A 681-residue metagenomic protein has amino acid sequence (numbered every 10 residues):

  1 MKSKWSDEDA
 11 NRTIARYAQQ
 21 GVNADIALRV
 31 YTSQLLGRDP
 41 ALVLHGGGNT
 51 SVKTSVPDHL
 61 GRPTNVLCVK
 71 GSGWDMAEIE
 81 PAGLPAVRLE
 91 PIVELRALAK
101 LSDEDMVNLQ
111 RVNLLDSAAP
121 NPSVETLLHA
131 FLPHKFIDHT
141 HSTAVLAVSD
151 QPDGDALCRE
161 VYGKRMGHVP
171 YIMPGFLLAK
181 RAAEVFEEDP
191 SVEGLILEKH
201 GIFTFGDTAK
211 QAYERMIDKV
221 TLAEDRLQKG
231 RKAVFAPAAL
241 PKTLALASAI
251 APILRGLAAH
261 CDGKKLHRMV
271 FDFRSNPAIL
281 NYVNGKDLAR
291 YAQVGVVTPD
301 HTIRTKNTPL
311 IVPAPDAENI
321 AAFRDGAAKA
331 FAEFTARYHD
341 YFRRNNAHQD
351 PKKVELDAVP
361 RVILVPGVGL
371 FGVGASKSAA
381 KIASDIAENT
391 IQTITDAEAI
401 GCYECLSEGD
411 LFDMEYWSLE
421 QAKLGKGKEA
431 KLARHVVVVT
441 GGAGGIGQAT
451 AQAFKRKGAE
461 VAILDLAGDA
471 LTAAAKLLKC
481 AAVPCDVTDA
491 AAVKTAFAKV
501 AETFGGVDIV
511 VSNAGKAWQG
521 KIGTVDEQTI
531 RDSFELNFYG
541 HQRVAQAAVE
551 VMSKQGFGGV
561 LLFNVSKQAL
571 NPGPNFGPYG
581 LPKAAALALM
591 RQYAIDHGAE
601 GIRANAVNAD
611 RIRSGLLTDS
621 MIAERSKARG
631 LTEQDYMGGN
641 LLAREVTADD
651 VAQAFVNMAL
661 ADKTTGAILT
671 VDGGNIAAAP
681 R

Functional and structural regions predicted by a protein language model:
M1-V437, A449: Glycine-rich flexible loops
K521-I522, D526-F534: Substrate-binding pocket helix/loop in short-chain dehydrogenase/reductase
A545, P582, M590: Active-site helix of classical SDR
E550, I595-D596: Alpha-helical segment proximal to the catalytic Tyr-Lys
S566: Residue(s) in the substrate-gating loop at a strand-loop-helix junction that position the organic substrate next
G598, R603, K663-A667: Short, small/polar-rich loop/turn modules that mediate ligand/substrate recognition or access, typified
R644-V671, I676: C-terminal substrate-recognition "lid" of short-chain dehydrogenase/reductases
